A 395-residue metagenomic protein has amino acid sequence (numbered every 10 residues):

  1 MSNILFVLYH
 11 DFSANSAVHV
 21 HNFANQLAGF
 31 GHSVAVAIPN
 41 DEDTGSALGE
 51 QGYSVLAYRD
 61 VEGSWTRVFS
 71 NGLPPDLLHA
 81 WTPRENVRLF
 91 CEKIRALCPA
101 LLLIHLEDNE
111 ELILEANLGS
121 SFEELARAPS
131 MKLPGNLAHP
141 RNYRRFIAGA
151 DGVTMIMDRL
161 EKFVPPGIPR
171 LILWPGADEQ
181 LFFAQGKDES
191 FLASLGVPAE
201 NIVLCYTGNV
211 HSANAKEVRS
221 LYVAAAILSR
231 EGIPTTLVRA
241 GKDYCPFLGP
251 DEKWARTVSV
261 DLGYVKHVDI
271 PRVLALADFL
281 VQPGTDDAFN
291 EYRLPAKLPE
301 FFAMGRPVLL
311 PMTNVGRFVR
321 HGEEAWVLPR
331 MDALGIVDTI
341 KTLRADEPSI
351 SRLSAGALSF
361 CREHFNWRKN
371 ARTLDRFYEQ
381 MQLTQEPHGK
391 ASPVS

Functional and structural regions predicted by a protein language model:
M1-G49, L73, G152, A225-G232 (+1 more regions): N-terminal subdomain of nucleotide-sugar transferases
A14-V18, A213-R219, K266-R272, D278-P299 (+1 more regions): Nucleotide-sugar-dependent
S54, K132-D188: Donor nucleotide-sugar binding/catalytic pocket of nucleotide-sugar-dependent glycosyltransferases
F69-V87, C98-H105: Short N-terminal targeting/anchoring amphipathic segment
A96, L106-L114, S120-V153: Membrane-proximal helix-turn-helix segments that form the acceptor-binding/catalytic region of lipid-linked
D178-S194, P198-P250, D261-V268: Conserved catalytic-core segment of nucleotide-activated headgroup transferases in glycan assembly
V319-G322, W326-A333, T342-P348: Conserved acidic donor-binding segment of nucleotide-sugar-dependent glycosyltransferases
T342, S349-H364, T373-R376: A short, well-ordered alpha-helix in the C-terminal region of glycosyltransferases
